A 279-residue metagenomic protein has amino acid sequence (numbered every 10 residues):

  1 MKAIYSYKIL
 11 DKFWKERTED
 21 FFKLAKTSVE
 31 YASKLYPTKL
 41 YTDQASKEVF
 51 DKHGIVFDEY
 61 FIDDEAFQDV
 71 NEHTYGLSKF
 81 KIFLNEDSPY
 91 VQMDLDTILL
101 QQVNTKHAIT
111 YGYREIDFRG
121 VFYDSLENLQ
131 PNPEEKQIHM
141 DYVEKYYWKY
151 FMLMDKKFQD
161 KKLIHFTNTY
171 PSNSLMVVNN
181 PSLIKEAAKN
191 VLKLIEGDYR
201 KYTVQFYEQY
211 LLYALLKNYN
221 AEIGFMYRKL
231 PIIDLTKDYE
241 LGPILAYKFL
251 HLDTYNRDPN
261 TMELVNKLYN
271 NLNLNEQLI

Functional and structural regions predicted by a protein language model:
M1-F67, N218, L241-I279: N-terminal anchoring/stem segment of glycosyltransferases
S6-Y7, Y41-Q44, M93-L95, Y111-R114 (+1 more regions): Short His-Asn-centered micro-motif
E19-F22, T27-S28, E65-M93, L100: A conserved donor-nucleotide-binding helix/loop in the catalytic core of Leloir-type glycosyltransferases
K34-P37, I55-F57, N85-Y90, T105-I109: Short glycine/proline-enriched coil/turn segments at helix->beta-strand junctions
T42-E48, D94-Q101, L230: Short, polar loop motifs at secondary-structure junctions
L99-E135: Conserved donor-nucleotide/metal-binding helix-loop-beta segment in metal-dependent transferases, i.e., the alpha-helix
Y123-Q159: Charged, glycine/proline-rich intrinsically disordered loops and linkers
W148-Y255: Catalytic core and acceptor-binding pocket of nucleotide-sugar-dependent glycosyltransferases
